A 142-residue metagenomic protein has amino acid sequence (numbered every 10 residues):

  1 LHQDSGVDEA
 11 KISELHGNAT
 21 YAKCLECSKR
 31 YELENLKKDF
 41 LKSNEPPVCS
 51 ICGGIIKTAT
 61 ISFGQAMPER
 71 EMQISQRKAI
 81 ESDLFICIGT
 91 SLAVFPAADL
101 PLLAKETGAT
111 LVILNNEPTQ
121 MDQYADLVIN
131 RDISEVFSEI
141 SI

Functional and structural regions predicted by a protein language model:
L1-I142: Conserved catalytic alpha/beta core of Sir2/sirtuin-type deacylases, generalized to analogous enzyme cores that bind
